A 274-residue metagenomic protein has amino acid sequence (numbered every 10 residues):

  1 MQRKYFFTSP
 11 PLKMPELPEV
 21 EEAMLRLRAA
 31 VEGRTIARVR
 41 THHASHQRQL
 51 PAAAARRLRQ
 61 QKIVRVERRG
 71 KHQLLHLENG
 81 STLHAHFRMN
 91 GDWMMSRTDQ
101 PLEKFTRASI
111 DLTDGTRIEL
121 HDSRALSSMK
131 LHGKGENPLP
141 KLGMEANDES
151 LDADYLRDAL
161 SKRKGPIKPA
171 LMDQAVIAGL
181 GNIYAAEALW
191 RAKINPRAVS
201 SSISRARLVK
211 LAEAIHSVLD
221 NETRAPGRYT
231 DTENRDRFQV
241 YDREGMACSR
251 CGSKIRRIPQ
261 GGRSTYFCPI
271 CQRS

Functional and structural regions predicted by a protein language model:
Q2-S274: Structured catalytic/nucleic-acid-binding cores of DNA maintenance enzymes
